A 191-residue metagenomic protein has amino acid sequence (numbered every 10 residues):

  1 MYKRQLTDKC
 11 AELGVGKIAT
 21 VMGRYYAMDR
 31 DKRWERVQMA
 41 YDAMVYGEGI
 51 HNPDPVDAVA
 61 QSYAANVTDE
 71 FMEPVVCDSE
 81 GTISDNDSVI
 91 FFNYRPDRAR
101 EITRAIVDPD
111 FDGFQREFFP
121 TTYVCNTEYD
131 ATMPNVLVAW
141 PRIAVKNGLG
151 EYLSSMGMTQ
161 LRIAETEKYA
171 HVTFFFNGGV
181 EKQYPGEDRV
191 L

Functional and structural regions predicted by a protein language model:
M1-Q5: Conserved small/polar residues in nucleotide/adenosyl-binding loops
T7-I18: A glycine-rich helix N-cap at a beta->alpha junction
L13, V21, K32-E167: Hard-cation-handling environments
G16, T121, V172: A broad, low-specificity signal marking well-ordered, structured residues that form hydrophobic/aromatic
I18-R24: Short, surface-exposed recognition loops or helix-turn segments adjacent to catalytic cores
M28-D29: N-terminal and secondary-structure boundary signal
M158-L191: Metal-dependent catalytic core segments for phosphate chemistry
